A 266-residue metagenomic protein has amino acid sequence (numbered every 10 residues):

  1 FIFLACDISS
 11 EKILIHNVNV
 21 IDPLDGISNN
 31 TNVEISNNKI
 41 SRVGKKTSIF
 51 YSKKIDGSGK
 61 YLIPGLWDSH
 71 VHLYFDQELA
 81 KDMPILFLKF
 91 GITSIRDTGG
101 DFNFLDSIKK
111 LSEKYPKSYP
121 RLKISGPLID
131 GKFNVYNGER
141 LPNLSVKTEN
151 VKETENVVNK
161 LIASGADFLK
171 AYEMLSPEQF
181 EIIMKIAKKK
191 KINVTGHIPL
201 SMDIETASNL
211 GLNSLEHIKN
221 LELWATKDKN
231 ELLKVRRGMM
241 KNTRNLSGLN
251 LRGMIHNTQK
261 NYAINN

Functional and structural regions predicted by a protein language model:
I2-I13: Bacterial Sec-dependent signal peptides at the C-terminal "C-region" and cleavage site
E11, H16, N29-T31, G91 (+2 more regions): Envelope-exposed proteins and targeting segments
I13-H16, S48-E78, P84, L88 (+1 more regions): Replace "His-x-His-based motif
V20, L24-I63: Histidine-rich, glycine-flanked metal-binding segment
I40-G44, V71, V194-H197: Short, hydrophobic beta-strand segments that form beta-sheet elements in well-ordered domains
G57, Y61-L62, L66, M83-P199 (+3 more regions): Divalent-metal coordination cores built from histidine and acidic residues
